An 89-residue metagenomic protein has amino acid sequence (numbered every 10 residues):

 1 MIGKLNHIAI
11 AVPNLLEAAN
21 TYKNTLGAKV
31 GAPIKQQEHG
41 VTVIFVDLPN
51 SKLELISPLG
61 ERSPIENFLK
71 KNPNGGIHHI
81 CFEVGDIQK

Functional and structural regions predicted by a protein language model:
I2, I10-K52: Core segments of cupin and vicinal oxygen chelate
I2-L5, D86: A broad, low-amplitude sensor of folded, mature protein cores
L5-N6, G31-E38, E61-N72, G76-H78: A cross-kingdom feature marking solvent-exposed beta-strand/loop segments within repeated, beta-rich binding/scaffold
H7-A9, F45, H79-C81: Short aromatic/hydrophobic contact patches that present stacked aromatics for nucleic-acid/ligand binding
V12-N20, T25-L26, L59-G60, N72-K89: Vicinal oxygen chelate
T42, E66-N67, Q88-K89: Proteins with a high burden of low-complexity, intrinsically disordered sequence enriched in S/T/G/P/A and R, requiring
